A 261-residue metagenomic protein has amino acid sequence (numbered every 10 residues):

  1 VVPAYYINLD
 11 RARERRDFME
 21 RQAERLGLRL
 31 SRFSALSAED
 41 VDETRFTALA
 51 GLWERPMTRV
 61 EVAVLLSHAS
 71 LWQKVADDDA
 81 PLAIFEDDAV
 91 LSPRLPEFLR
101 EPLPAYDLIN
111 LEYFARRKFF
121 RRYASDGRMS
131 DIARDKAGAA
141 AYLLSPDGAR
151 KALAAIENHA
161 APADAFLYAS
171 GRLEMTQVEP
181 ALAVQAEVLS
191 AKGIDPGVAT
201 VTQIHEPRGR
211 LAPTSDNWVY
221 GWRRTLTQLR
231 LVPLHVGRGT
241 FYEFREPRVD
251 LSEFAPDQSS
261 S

Functional and structural regions predicted by a protein language model:
V1-F85, A89-S261: An acidic/histidine-cluster motif and surrounding catalytic segment that typifies divalent-metal-assisted enzyme active
